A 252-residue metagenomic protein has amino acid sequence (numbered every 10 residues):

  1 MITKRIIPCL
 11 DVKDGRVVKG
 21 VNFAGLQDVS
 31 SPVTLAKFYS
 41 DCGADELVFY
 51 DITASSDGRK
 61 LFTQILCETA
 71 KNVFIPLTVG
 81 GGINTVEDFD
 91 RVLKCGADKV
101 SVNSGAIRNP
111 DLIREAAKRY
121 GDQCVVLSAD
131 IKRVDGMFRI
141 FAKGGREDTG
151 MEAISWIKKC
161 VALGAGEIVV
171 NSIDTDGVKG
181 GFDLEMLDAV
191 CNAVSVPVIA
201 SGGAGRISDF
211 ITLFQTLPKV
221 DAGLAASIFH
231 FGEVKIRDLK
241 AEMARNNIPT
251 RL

Functional and structural regions predicted by a protein language model:
I2-I6, A54-K71, N84-D90, S104-V126 (+4 more regions): Active-site-adjacent beta->alpha loops and helix N-cap segments on the catalytic face of soluble alpha/beta enzymes
R5-C9, E46, F74-T78, K99-S101 (+5 more regions): Structural preference for beta-strand elements that scaffold enzyme active sites
D11, Y39, L47, V79 (+6 more regions): Conserved, mostly hydrophobic/aromatic
V12-D14, V18-K19, A97-V170, D174-T175: Conserved anion-binding
R16-K60: N-terminal beta-alpha supersecondary unit
G25, M137-G150, V178-G180, A189 (+3 more regions): Active-site-adjacent loop and "lid" segments of alpha/beta metabolic enzymes
D28-S40, N84-D90, T149-K159, I207-F210: Short, acidic/polar
V73, L77-K99, E185-A222: Catalytic cores of alpha/beta
